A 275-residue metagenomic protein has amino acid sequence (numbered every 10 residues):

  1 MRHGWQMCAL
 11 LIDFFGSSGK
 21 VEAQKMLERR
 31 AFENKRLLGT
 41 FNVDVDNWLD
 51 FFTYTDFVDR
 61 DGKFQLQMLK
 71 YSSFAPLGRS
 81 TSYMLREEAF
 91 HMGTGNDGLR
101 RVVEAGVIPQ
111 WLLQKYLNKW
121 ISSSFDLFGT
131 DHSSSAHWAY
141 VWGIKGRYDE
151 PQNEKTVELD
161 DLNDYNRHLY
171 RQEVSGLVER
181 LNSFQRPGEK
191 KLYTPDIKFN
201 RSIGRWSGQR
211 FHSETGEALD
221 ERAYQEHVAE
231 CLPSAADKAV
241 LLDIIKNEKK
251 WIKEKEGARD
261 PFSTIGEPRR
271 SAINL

Functional and structural regions predicted by a protein language model:
M1-R29, N96-L99: Conserved alpha-helical segments that form or flank metal/cofactor-binding pockets of metalloenzymes
L10, K35-N42, Q67-M68, G98 (+3 more regions): Domain-scale activation on soluble regions of proteins
L27-T55, A105-G106, W120-A139: Acidic/His metal-coordination segments adjacent to aromatic residues that form catalytic metal sites in metalloenzymes
V43-T94: Internal, conserved structured core segments that host functional sites
M68-L69, A75-R79, A89-A105, N153-N163 (+1 more regions): Polyanion-binding and phosphate-handling cores
P76, S80-W138: A contiguous pocket-lining binding segment that forms or flanks enzyme active sites
W111-L275: Extended, helix-rich structural scaffolds rather than catalytic motifs
